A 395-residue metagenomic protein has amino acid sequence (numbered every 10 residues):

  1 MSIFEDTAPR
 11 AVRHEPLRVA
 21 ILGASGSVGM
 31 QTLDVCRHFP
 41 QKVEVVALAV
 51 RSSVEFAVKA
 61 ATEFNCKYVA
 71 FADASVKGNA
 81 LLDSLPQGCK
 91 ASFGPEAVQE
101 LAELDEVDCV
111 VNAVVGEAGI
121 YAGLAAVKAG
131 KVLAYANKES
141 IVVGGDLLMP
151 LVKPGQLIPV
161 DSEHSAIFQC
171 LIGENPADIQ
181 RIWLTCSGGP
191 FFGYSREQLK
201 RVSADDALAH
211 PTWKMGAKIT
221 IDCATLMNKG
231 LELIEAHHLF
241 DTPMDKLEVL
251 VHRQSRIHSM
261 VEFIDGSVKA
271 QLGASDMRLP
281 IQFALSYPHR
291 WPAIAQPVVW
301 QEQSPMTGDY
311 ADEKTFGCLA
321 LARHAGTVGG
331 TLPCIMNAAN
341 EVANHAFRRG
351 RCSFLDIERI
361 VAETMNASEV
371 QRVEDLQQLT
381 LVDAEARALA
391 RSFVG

Functional and structural regions predicted by a protein language model:
M1-G395: Catalytic, metal-anchored helix/loop core of enzyme active sites in primary metabolism
